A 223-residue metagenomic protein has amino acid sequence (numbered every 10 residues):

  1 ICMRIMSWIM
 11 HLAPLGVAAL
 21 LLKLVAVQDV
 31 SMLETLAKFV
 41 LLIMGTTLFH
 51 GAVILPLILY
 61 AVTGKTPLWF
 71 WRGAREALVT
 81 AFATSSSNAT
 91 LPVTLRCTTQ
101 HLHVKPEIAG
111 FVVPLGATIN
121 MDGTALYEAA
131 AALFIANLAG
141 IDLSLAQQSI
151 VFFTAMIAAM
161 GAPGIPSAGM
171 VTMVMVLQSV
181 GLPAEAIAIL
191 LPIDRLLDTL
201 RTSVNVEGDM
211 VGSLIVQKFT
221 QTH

Functional and structural regions predicted by a protein language model:
I1-I9, L33-V40, F70-A74, L78 (+5 more regions): Hydrophobic alpha-helical segments of integral membrane proteins, encompassing both true transmembrane helices
I1-W69: Signature of multi-pass transmembrane helix bundles
C2, S87, V112, G164 (+1 more regions): Residue-level signature of catalytic and energy-coupling elements of molecular machines, predominantly ATP/GTP-dependent
M10-L20, S87, V216-H223: Transmembrane helical cores of multi-pass ion-transport proteins
V30-K38, K65-R75, I141-I150, L182-I189: Membrane-water interface of transmembrane alpha-helices in multipass transporters/channels
T46, H50, I54, N120-G123 (+3 more regions): Alpha-helical transmembrane segments of multipass membrane proteins
E76-A159, S213, H223: Helix-loop-helix junctions within the multi-pass membrane cores of secondary transporters/permeases
A129-H223: Transmembrane alpha-helical segments and their short flanking loops that form helix-hairpins/helix-helix interfaces
